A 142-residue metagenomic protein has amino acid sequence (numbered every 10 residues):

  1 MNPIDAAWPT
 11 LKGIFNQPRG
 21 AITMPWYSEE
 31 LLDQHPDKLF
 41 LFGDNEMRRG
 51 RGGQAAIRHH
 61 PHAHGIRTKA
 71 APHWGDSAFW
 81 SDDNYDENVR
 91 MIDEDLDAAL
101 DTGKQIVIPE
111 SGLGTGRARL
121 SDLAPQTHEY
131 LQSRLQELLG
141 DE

Functional and structural regions predicted by a protein language model:
P3-E142: Macrodomain-like recognition of ADP-ribose-binding/processing modules
